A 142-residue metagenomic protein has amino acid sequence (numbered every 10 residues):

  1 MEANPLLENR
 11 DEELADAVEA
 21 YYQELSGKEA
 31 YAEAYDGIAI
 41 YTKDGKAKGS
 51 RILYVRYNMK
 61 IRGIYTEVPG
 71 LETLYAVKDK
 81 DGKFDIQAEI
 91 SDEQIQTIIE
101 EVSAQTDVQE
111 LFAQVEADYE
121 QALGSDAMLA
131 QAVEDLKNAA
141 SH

Functional and structural regions predicted by a protein language model:
M1-H142: Mature, Sec-exported extracytoplasmic domains of Gram-positive
